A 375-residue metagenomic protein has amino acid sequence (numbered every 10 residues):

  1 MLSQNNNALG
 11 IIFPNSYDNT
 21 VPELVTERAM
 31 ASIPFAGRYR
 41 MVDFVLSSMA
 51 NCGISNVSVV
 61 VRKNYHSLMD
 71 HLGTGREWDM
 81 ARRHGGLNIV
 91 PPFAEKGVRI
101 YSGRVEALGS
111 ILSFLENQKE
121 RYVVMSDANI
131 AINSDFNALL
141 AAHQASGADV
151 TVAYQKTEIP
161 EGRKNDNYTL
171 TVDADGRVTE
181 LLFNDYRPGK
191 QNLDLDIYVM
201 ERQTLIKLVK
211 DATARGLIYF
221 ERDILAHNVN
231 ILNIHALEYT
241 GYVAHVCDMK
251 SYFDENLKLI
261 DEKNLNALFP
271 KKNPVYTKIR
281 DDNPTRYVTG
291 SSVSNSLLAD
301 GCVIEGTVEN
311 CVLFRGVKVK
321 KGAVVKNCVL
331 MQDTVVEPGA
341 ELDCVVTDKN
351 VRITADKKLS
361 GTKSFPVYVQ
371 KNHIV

Functional and structural regions predicted by a protein language model:
M1-L257, V369: Unchanged
M1-P14, Q203, D211-V375: Left-handed beta-helix
